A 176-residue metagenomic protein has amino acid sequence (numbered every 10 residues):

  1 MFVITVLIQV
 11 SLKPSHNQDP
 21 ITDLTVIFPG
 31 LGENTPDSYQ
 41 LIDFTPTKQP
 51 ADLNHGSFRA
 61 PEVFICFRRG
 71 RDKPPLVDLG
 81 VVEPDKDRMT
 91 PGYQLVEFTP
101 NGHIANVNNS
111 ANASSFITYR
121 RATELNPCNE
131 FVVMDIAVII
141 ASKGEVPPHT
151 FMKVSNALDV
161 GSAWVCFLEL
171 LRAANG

Functional and structural regions predicted by a protein language model:
M1-G176: Peripheral, non-catalytic segments of secretory and membrane proteins
